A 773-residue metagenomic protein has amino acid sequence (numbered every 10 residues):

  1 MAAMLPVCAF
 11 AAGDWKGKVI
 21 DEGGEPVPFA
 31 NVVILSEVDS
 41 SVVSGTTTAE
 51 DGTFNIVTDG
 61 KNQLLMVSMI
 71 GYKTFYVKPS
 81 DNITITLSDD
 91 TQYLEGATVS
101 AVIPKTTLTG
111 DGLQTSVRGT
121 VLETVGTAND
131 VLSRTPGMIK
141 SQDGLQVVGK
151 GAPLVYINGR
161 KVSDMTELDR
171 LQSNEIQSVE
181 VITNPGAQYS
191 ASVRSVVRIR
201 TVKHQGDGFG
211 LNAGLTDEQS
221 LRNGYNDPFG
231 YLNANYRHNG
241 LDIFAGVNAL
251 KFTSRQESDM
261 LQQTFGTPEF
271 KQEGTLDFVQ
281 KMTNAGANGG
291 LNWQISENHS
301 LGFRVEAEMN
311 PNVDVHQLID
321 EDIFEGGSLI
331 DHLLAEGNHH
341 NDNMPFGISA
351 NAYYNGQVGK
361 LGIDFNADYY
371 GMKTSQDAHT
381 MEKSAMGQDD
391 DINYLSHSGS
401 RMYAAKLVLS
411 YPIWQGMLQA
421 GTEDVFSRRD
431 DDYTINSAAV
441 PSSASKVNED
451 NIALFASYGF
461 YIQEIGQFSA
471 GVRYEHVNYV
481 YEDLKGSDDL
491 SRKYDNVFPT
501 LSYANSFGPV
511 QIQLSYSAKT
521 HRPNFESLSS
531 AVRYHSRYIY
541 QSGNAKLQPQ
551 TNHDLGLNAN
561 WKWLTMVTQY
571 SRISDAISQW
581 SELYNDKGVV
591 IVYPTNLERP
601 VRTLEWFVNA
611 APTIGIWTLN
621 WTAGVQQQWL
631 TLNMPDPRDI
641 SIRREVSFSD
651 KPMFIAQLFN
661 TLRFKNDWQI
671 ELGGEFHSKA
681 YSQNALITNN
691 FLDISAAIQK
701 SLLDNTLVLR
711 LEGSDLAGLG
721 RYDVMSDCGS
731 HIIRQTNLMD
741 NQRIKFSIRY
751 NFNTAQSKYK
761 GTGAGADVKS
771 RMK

Functional and structural regions predicted by a protein language model:
V33-L35, S68-Y72, N82-V121, S141-Q142 (+2 more regions): Short, acidic, small-residue-rich periplasmic hinge/interaction motif at the N-terminus of Gram-negative outer-membrane
V38-T53: Short, acidic Ser/Thr/Gly-rich low-complexity loop/linker segments typical of extracellular and cell-surface proteins
V57, R134, R160-G186: Short acidic/polar hinge/loop motifs at secondary-structure boundaries that mediate gating or recognition
D81-T86, A128-V131, M165-T166, V181 (+2 more regions): N-terminal periplasmic accessory domains that precede and gate Gram-negative outer-membrane beta-barrel machines
N129-K161: Extracytoplasmic beta-strand/coil segments of soluble accessory domains associated with Gram-negative outer-membrane
L215-L221, H238, A249-T253, A307-V313 (+16 more regions): Transmembrane beta-strands of outer-membrane beta-barrel pores
G286-N312, L334-D483, A504-Q511, T565 (+2 more regions): Face-selective signature of the C-terminal outer-membrane beta-barrel domain
K446-E449, S491-R492, T520-S574, V592-E605 (+2 more regions): Outer-membrane beta-barrel signature, preferentially recognizing the C-terminal barrel domain of Gram-negative
